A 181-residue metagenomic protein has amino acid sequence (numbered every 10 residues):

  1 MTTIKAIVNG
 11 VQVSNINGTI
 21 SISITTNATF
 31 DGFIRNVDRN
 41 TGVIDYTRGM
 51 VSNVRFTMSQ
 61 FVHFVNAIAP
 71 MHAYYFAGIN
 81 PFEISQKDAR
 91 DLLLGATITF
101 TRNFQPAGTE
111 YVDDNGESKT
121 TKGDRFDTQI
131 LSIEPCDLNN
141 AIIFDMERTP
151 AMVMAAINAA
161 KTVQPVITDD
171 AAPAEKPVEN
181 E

Functional and structural regions predicted by a protein language model:
T3-I16, I34: Structural detector for short beta-strands of small beta-barrel domains
V8, G32, G95-R102: OB-fold and OB-like beta-barrel modules that bind single-stranded nucleic acids
T19-S23: Short aromatic-glycine-enriched beta-strand elements
T47-P70, A77-I84: Beta-strand/loop nucleic-acid-binding surfaces
P81-T97: Short nucleic-acid-contacting surface segments enriched for D/E, G, S/T with interspersed K/R
N103-I142: OB-fold/S1-family single-stranded nucleic acid-binding modules
N139-V166: Mixed-charge, glycine-accented linear interaction segment located at domain edges/termini
V163-E181: Acidic, proline-/serine-/threonine-rich low-complexity intrinsically disordered repeat tracts
